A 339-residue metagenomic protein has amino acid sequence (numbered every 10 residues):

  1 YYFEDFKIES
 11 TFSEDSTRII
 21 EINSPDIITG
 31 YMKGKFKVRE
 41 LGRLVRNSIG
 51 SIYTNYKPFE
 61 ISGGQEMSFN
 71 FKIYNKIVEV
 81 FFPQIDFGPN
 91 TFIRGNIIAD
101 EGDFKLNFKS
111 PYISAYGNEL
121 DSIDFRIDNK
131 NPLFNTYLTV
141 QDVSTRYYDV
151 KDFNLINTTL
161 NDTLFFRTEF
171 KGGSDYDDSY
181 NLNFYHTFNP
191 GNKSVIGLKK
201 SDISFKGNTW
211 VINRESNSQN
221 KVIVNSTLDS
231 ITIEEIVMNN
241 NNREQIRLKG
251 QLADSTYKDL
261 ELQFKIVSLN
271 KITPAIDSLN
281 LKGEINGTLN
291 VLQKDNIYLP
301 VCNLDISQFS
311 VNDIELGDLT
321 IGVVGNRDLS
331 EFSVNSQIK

Functional and structural regions predicted by a protein language model:
Y1-K339: Interface amphipathic segments
